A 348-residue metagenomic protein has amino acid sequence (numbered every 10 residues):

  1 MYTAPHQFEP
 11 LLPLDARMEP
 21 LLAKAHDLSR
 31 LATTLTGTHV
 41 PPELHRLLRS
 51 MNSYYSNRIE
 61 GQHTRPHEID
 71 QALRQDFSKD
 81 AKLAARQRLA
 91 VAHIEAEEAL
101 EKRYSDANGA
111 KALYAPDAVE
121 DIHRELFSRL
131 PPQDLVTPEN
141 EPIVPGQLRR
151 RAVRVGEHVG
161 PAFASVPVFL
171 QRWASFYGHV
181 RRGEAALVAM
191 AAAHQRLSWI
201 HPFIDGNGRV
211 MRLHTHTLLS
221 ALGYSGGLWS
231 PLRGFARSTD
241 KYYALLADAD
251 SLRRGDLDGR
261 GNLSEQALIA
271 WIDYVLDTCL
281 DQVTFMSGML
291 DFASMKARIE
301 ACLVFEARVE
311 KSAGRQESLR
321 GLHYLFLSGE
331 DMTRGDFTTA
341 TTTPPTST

Functional and structural regions predicted by a protein language model:
M1-T348: FIC/Doc superfamily catalytic core
